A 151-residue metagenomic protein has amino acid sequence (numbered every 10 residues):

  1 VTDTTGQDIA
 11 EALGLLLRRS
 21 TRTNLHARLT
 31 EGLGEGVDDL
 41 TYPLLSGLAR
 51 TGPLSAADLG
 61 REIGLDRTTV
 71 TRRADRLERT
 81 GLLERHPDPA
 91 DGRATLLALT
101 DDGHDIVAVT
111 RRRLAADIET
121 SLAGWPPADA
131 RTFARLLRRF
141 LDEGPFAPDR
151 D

Functional and structural regions predicted by a protein language model:
V1-D39, D151: N-terminal leader segment of winged-helix/HTH proteins
D3, Q7-A12, L16, A108-D151: Terminal interaction helix/tail motif
D8, D39-L40, A98, R113: Alpha-helix N-cap/N′ positions at the starts of helices
T23-T68, T80, L96: N-terminal helix-turn-helix DNA-binding core of bacterial DNA-binding proteins
L40, A74-D75: Carboxylate-rich helix-loop segments that flank metal/cofactor sites and access channels in metalloenzymes
D75-R131, R135: Charged, amphipathic alpha-helical coiled-coil/dimerization segments
